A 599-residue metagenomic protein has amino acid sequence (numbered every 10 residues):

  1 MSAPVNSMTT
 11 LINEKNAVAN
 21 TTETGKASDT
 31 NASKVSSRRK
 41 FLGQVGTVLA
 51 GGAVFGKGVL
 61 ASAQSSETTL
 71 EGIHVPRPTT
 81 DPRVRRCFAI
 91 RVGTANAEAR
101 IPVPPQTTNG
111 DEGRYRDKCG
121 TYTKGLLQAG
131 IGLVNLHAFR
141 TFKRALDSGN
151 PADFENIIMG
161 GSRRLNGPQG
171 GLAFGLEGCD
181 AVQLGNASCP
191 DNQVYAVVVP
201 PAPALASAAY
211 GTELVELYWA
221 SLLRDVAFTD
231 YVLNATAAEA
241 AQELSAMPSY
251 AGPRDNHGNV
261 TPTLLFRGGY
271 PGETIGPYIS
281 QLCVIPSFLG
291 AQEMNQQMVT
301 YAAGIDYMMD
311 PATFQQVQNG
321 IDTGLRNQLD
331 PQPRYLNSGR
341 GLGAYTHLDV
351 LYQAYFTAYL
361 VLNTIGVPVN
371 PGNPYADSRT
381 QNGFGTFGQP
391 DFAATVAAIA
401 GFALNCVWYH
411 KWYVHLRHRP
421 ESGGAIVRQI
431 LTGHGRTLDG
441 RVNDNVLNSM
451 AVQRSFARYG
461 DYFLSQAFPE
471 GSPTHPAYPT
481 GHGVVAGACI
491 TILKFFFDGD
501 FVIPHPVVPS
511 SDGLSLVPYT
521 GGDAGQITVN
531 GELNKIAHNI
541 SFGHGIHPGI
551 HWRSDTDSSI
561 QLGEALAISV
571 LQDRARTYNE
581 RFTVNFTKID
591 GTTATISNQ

Functional and structural regions predicted by a protein language model:
M1-S36, S62: N-terminal secretory signal peptides
A17-V18, K26-D29, S37, T47 (+4 more regions): Intrinsically disordered, low-complexity segments enriched in glycine/proline and serine/threonine
R38, Q64-R553, D557-Q599: Hydrophobic alpha-helical bundle signature of multipass membrane enzymes
K40-S62: N-terminal export signals
